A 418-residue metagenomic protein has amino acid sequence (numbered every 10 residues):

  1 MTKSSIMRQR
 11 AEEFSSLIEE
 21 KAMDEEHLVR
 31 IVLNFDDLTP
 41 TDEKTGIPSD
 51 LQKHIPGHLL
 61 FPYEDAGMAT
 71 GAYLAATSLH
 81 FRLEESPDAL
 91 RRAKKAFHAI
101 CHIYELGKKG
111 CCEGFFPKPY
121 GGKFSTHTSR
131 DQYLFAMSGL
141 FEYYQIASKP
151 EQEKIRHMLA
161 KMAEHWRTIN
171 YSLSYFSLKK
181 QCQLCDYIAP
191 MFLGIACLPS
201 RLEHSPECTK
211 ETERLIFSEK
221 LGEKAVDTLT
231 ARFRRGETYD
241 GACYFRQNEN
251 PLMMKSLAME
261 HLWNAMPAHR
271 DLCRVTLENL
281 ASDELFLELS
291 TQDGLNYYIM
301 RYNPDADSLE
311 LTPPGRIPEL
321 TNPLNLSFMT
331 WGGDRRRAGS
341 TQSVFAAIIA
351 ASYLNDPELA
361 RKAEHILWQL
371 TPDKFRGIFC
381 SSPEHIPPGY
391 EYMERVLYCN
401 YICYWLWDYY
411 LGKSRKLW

Functional and structural regions predicted by a protein language model:
M1-D24, I146-P150, S256-W418: Terminal, non-catalytic domain-edge segments
M1-M68, K94-K95, A99-F116, P150-R167 (+2 more regions): Low-complexity, Ser/Thr/Pro/Gly-enriched N-terminal "stalk/linker" regions
S4-E19, L74, L90-Y104, M137 (+7 more regions): Hydrophobic core segments within long, regular secondary-structure runs in both alpha- and beta-rich folds
H27-P62, K109-S129, S174-L193, A231-N264 (+2 more regions): Carbohydrate-binding/catalytic loop surfaces
P62, M68-R82, G122, F135-G139: Non-membrane alpha-helical segments in proteins
A75-L83, S138-Q145, G194-R201, E260-N264: Short glycine/serine- and small hydrophobic-enriched flexible loop segments
H80-P87, Y143-R156, L202-E207: Inter-helical turn/loop segments and adjacent helix faces that build the functional surface of alpha-helical bundle
T128-I195: Aromatic- and glycine-enriched pocket-lining scaffold segments that form the walls of small-molecule binding clefts
